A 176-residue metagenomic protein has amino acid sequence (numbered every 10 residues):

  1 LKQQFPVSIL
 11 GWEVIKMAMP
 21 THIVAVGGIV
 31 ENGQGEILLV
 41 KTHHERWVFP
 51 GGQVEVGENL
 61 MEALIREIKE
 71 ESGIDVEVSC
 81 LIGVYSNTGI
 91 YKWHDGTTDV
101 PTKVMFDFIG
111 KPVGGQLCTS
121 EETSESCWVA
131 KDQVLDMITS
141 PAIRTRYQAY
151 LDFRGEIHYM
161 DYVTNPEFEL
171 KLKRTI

Functional and structural regions predicted by a protein language model:
L1-K16: Short, Lys/Arg-enriched N-terminal segments with co-localized hydrophobic residues within the first ~10-30 amino acids
E13-I37: Conserved N-terminal beta-strand and adjoining loop/helix that marks the start of the Nudix/MutT-like hydrolase domain
P20, W47, Y85-Y91: Short, solvent-exposed loop/turn segments at secondary-structure junctions
V30-E31, L39, G110, W128: Conserved hydrophobic "DFG−1" position in protein kinase catalytic cores
G33, L81-V84: Residue-level recognition of beta-strand microenvironments
W47, E121-I176: Nudix hydrolase/Nudix homology domain
V48-G52: A short gly/proline-enriched turn/hairpin at secondary-structure junctions
V54-V78, N87-A142, T175-I176: Unchanged
